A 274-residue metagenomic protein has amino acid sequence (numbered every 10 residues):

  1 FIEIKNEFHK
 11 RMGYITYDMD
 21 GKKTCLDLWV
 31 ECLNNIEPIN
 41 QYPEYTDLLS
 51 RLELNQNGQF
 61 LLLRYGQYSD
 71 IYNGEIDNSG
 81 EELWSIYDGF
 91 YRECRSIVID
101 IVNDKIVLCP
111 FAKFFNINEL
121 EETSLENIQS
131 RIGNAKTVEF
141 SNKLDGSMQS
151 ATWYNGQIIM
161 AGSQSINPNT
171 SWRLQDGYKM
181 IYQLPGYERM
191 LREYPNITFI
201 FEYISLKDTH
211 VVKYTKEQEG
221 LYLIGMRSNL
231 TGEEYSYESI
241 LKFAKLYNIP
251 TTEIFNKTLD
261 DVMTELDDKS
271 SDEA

Functional and structural regions predicted by a protein language model:
F1-A274: Core nucleotide-handling region used for phosphoryl-transfer chemistry
